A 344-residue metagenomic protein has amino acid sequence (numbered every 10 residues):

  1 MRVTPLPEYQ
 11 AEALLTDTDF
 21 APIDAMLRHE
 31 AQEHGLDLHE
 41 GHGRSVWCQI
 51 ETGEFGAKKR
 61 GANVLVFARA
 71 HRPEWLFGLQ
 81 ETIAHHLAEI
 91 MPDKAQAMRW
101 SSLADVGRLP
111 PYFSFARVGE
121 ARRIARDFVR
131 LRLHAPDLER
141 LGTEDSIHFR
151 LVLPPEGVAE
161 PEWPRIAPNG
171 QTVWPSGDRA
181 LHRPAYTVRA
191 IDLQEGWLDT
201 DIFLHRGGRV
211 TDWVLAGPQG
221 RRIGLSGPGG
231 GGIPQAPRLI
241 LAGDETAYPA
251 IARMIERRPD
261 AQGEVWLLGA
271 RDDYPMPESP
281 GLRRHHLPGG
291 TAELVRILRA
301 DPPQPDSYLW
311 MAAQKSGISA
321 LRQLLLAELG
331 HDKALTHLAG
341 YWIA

Functional and structural regions predicted by a protein language model:
M1-A344: Extended, composition-driven regions rather than compact fold-specific motifs
